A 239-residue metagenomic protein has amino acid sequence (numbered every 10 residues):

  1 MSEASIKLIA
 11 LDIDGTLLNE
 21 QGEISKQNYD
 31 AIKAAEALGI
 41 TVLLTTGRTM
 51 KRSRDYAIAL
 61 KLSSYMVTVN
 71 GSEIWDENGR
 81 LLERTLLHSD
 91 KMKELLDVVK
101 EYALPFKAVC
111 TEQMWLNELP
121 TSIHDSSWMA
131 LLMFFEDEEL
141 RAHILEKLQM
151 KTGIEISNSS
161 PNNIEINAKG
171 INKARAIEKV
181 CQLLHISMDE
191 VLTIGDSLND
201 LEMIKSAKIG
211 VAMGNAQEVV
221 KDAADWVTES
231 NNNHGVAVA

Functional and structural regions predicted by a protein language model:
M1-L11, K33, Q182-I186: Non-catalytic pre-domain segments flanking phosphatase-related domains
S5-Q21, I204: Asp-based phosphoryl-transfer active-site loop
I24-P120: Active-site phosphate-binding/coordination module
Q27, R52-D55, H143, A176 (+3 more regions): Phosphate- and divalent-cation-binding pockets in alpha/beta enzyme and binding domains that engage nucleotide-derived
L60-L62, V69-N70, K151-T152, S206-A207 (+1 more regions): Short, structured coil segments at secondary-structure junctions
V98, Y102-S206, N215: Conserved acidic, metal-coordinating active-site core of Asp-based, Mg2+-dependent phosphoryl-transfer enzymes
S187, S206, V211, A216-A239: Asp-based, Mg2+/Mn2+-dependent phosphohydrolase catalytic module
